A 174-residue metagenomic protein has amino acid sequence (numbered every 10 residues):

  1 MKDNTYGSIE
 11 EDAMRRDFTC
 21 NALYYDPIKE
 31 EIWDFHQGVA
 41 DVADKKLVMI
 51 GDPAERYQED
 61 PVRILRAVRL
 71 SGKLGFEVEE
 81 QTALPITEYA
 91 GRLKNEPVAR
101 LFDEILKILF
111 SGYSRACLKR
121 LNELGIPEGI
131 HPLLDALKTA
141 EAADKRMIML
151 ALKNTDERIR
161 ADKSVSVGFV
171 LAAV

Functional and structural regions predicted by a protein language model:
M1-V174: Catalytic cores of the polymerase beta-like nucleotidyltransferase superfamily and closely associated nucleotide
